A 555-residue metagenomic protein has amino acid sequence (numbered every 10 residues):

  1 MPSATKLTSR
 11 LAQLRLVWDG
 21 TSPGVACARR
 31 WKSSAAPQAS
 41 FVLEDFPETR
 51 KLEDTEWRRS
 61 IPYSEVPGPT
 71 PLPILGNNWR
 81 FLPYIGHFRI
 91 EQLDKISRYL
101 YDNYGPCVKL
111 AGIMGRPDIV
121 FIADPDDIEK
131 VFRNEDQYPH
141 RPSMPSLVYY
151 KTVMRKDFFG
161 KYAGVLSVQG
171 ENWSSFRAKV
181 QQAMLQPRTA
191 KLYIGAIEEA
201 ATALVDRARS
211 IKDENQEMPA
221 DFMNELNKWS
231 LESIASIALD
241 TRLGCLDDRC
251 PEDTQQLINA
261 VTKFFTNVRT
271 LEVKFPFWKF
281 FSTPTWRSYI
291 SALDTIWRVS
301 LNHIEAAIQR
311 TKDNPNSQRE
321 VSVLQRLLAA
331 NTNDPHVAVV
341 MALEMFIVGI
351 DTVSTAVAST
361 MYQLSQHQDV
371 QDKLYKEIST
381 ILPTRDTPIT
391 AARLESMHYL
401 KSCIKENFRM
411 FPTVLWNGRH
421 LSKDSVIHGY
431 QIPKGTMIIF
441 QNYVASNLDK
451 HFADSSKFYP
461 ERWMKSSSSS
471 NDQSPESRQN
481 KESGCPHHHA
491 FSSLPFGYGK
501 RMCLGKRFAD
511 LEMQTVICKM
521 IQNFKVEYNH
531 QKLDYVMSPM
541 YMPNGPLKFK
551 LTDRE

Functional and structural regions predicted by a protein language model:
S3-D157, E171, S175, E198-A203 (+6 more regions): N-terminal membrane-proximal hinge/A-helix region immediately C-terminal to the signal-anchor transmembrane segment
Y63, R141-V153, K191-V357, K373 (+2 more regions): Cytochrome P450 heme-thiolate monooxygenase catalytic core
F81-V108, R298, T387-H428, D449 (+1 more regions): Conserved cytochrome P450 K-helix E-x-x-R motif and the immediately C-terminal K′/meander segment
I122-A123, E129-V131, P139, T241-G244 (+3 more regions): Classical protein tyrosine phosphatase
A163, S466-M513: Cytochrome P450 heme-thiolate "Cys pocket" and heme-binding signature region
Q368-V370, K506-M542: Cytochrome P450 heme-binding "Cys pocket" and the immediately downstream C-terminal segment
F440-S483: Conserved cytochrome P450 K-helix/beta-meander segment immediately N-terminal to the heme-binding cysteine loop
K525, M540-E555: C-terminal helix/juxtamembrane-tail motif
